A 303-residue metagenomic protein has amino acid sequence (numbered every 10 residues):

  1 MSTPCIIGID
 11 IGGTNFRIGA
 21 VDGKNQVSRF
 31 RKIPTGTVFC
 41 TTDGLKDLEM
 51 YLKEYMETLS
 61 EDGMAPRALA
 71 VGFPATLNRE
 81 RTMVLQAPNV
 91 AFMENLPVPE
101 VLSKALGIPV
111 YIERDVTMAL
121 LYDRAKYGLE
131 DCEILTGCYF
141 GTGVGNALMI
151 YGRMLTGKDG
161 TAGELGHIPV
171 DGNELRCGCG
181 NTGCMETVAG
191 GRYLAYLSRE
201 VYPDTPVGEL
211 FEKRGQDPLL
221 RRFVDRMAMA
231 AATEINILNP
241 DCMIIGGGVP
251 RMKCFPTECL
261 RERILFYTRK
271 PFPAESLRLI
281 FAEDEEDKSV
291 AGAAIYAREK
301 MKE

Functional and structural regions predicted by a protein language model:
M1-A68, N78-M83, E100, K104-I108 (+2 more regions): ATP-binding/phosphotransfer module of carbohydrate and carboxylate kinases, centering on a glycine-rich
R31-I33, P88, K158: Short hydrophobic alpha-helix segments
P34-T37, F92, T161-E164: A short acidic/small-residue loop/turn micro-motif
T82-N95: A charged helix-plus-loop insertion that forms the helical arch/lid used to bind and gate nucleic-acid substrates
V110-D115: General beta-strand structural signal in soluble alpha/beta enzymes
L120: Anionic-ligand binding patches
E130-V188: Glycine-rich phosphate-binding loop of actin/hexokinase-like ATP-binding domains
